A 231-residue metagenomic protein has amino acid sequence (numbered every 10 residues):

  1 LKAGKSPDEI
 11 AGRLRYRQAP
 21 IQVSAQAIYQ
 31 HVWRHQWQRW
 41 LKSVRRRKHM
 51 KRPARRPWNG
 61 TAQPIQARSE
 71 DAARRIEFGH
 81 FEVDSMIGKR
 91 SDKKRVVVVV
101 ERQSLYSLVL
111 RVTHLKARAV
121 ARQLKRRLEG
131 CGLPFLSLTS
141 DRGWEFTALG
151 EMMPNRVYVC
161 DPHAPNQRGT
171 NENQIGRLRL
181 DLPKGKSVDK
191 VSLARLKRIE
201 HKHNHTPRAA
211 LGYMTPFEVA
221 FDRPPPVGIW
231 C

Functional and structural regions predicted by a protein language model:
L1-Q22, R68-A73: A short, amphipathic alpha-helix used for macromolecular contacts
I10, I28, D84, V99 (+6 more regions): Mobile genetic element proteins and their domesticated derivatives, centered on retroelements and DNA transposons
P20-R74: Basic, flexible linker segments flanking DNA-binding modules in nucleic acid-interacting mobile-element proteins
F78-G88: Two-metal-ion RNase H-like nuclease active-site motif
M86, R90-L108: Short conserved beta-strand segments at catalytic cores or DNA/RNA-binding microdomains of nucleic-acid binding
K89-D92, V109-L133: Active-site beta-loop-alpha junctions of metal-dependent nucleic acid enzymes, especially the RNase H-like/DDE
S140-R142, F146-M153, V159-L182, D189-H201: RNase H-like two-metal-ion nuclease catalytic core shared by retroviral integrases and related mobile-element nucleases
K184-C231: C-terminal domain-tail junction helix/linker
